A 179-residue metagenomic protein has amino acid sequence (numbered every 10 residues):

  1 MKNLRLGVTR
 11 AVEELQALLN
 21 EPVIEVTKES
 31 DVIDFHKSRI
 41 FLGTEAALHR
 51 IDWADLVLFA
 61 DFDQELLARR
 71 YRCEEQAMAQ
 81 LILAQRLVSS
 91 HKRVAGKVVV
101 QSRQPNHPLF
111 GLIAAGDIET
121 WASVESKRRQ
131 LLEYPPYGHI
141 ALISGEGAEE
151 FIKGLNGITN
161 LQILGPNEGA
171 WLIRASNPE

Functional and structural regions predicted by a protein language model:
M1-E150: Inter-lobe coupling/hinge segments of SF2-like helicase ATPases
L15, N167-A170, E179: C-terminal active-site/capping subdomain that shapes the small-molecule cofactor and substrate pocket of enzyme
G138-L142, A170-N177: Short, hydrophobic beta-strand segments
E146-E150, R174-E179: Helix N-cap motif at beta-to-alpha junctions
A148-N160: Conserved interdomain hinge at the start of the Helicase C-terminal
N160-N167: Short beta-strand elements
